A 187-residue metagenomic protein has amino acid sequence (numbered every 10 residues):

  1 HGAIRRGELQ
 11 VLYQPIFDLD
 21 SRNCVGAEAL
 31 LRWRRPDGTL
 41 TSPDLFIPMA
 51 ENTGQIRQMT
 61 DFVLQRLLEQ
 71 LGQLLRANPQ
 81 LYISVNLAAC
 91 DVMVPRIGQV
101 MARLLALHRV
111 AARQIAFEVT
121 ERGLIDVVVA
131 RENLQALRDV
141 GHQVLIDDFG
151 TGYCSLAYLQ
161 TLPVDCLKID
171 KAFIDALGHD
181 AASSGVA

Functional and structural regions predicted by a protein language model:
H1-M49, N86, E118, I146: Active-site core of bacterial EAL-family cyclic-dinucleotide phosphodiesterase domains
G2, R6, D18, P36 (+3 more regions): Nucleotide second-messenger and two-component phosphorelay signaling modules
N23-E28, T53-E132: Catalytic core of bacterial c-di-GMP phosphodiesterases, primarily the EAL and HD-GYP domains, capturing alpha-helical
S42, R96-G98, V129-A130, S155 (+2 more regions): Residues at alpha-helix caps and immediate loop-helix transition turns in enzyme cores, especially N- and C-cap
I47-P48, R57, Q135, S184: Conserved long alpha-helical elements within nucleotide-processing catalytic cores of c-di-GMP signaling and class III
A50-G54, L177-S183: Short, contiguous acidic/charged loop-to-helix segments that flank catalytic cores in large enzymes
A102-L177: The catalytic core of metal-dependent phosphodiesterases that act on cyclic dinucleotides
